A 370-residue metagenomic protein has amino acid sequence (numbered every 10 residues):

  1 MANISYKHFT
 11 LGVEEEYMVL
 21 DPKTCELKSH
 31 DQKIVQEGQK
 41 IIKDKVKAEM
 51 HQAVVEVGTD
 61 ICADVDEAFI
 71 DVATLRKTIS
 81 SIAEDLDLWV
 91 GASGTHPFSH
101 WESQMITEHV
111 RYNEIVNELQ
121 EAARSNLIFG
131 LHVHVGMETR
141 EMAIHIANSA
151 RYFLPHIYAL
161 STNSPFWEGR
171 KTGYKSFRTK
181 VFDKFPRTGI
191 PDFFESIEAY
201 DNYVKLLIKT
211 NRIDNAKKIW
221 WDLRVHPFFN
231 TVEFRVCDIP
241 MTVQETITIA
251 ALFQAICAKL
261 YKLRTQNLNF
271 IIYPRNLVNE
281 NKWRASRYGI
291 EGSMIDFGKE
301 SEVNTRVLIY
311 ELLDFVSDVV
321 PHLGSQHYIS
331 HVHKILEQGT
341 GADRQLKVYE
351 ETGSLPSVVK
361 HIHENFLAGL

Functional and structural regions predicted by a protein language model:
M1-L86, I115, F182-L370: C-terminal accessory/tail domains of diverse enzymes
P22, L88, S93-F98, L131 (+3 more regions): An acidic- and aromatic-residue-enriched active-site/binding cleft used to recognize and process polar
K45-M50, A83-H96, E121-I128: Short, flexible active-site-proximal loops enriched in glycine and acidic residues
D87-Q104, E168-T172: Short, glycine/charge-rich beta-strand/loop segments that flank catalytic centers and engage negatively charged groups
E102-N113, G173-P186, K282: Short, low-order "capping/linker" segments at domain edges
H109-G130: Acidic, His- and aromatic-enriched active-site or binding-groove loops in soluble protein domains that engage sugars
R124-A150: Internal, well-ordered domain-core segments that constitute the primary functional module of diverse proteins
T139, A147-F194: An exposed, glycine/acidic-rich loop-and-rim segment of catalytic or binding clefts
